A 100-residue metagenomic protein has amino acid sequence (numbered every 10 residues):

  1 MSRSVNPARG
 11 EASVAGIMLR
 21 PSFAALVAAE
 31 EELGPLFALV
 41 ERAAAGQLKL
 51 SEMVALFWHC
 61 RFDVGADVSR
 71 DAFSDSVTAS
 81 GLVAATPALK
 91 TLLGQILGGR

Functional and structural regions predicted by a protein language model:
M1-E11, E31-S51, F62-R100: Charged interaction scaffolds used for protein-protein
V14-L19: Glycine-centered positions within short beta-strands or beta-hairpins
S22: Residue-level signal for threonine
L26-A29: A short local loop/turn or secondary-structure capping micro-motif enriched for an aromatic residue
F57: A residue-level signal for conserved active-site and pocket-lining positions in enzyme catalytic cores
